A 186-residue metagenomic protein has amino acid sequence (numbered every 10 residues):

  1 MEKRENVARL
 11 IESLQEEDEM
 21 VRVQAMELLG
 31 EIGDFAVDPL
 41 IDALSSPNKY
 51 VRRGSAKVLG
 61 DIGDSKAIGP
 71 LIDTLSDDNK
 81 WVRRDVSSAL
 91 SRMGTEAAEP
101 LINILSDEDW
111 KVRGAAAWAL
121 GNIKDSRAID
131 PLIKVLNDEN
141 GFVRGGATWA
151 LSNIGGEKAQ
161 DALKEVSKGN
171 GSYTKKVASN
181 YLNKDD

Functional and structural regions predicted by a protein language model:
M1-K3, E12, E19-D34, D42 (+9 more regions): Structural detector for internal amphipathic alpha-helices that build alpha-solenoid repeat scaffolds
N6-V7, V37, I68, A98 (+2 more regions): Core helices of alpha-solenoid repeat scaffolds
A8-L14: Short terminal alpha-helical segments
